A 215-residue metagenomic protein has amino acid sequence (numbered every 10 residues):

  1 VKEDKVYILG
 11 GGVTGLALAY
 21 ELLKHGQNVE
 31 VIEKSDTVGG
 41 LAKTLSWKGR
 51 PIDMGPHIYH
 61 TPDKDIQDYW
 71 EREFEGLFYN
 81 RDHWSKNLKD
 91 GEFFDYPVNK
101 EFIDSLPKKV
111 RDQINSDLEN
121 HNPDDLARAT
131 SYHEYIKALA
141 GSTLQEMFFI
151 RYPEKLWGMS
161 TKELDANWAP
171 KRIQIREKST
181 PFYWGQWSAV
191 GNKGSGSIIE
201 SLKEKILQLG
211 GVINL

Functional and structural regions predicted by a protein language model:
K2-T14: Beta1/beta-strand and adjacent pyrophosphate-binding region of the FAD-binding site in flavoprotein oxidoreductases
L9, L23-S46: Glycine-rich FAD pyrophosphate-binding loop
G10, N80-D82, I213-L215: Short loop/edge segments at beta-strand edges and connector loops that shape dinucleotide/nucleotide cofactor-binding
L18-Q27, L209: A short, Lys/Arg-enriched amphipathic alpha-helix followed by its capping loop at the start of a domain
K48-D124: Dinucleotide-binding Rossmann-like beta1-alpha1 core, especially the glycine-rich loop that anchors the ADP
F102, K108-V110, I114-L215: Active-site/ligand-binding neighborhood in enzyme catalytic cores
